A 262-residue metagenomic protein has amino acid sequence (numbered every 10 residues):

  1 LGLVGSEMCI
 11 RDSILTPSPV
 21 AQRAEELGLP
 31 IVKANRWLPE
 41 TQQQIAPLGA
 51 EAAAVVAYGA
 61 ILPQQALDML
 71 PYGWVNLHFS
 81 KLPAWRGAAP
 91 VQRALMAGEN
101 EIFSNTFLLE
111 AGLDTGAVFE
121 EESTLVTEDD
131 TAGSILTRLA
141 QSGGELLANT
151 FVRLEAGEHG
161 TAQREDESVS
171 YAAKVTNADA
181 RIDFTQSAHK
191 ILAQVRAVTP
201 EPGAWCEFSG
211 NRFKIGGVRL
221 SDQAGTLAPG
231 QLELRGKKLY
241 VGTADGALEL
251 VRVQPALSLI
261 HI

Functional and structural regions predicted by a protein language model:
G2-I10, I262: Short, small-residue-biased leader/transition segments that mark boundaries at the very start of proteins
V4, L27, M69-L70: Short, structured coil segments at secondary-structure junctions
R11-E25: N-terminal beta-loop-helix "entrance" segment that forms/cooperates in small-molecule cofactor or anionic ligand
V32-T41: Glycine-rich, highly charged phosphate/nucleotide-binding loops
E40-G49: Short amphipathic alpha-helix with an adjacent loop that forms part of the alpha/beta core around
A52-Y171, A178: Donor/substrate-binding cores of folate-linked one-carbon enzymes
A173-Q186: Acyl-group handling in specialized metabolite and lipid biosynthesis
T185-I260: An anion-binding loop in the catalytic cleft
